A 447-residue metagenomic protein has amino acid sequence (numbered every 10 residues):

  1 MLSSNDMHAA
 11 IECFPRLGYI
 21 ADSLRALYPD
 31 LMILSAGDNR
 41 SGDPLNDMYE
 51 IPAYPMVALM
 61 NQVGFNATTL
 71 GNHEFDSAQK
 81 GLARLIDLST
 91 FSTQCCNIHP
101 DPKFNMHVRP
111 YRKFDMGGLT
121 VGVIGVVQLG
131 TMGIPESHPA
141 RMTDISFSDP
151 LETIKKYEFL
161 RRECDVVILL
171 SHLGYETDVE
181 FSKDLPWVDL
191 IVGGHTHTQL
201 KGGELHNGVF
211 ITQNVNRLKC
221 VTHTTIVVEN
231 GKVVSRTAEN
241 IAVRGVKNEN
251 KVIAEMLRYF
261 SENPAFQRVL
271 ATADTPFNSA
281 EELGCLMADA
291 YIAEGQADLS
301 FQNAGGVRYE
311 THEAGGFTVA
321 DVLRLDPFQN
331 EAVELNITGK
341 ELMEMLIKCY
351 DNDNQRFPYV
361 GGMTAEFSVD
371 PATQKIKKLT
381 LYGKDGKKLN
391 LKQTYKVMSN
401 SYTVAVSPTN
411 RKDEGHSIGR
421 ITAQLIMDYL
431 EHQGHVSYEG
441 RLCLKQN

Functional and structural regions predicted by a protein language model:
M1-S4, A10, S23-A26, K156 (+3 more regions): Catalytic centers of hydrolytic enzymes
M1-V246, E282-A290, S300, E334 (+3 more regions): Acidic, metal/ion-coordinating pockets
